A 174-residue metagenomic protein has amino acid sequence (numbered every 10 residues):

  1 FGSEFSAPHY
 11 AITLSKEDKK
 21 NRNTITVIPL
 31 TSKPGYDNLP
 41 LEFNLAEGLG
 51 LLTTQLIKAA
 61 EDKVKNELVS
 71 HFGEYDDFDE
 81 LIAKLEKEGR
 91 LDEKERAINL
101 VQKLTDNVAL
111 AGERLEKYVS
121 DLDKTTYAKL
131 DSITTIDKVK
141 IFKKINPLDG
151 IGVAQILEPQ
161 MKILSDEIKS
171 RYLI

Functional and structural regions predicted by a protein language model:
F1-F5: Short N-terminal edge-element motif at the start of the domain
A7-E17: Short beta-strand-centered aromatic/proline hotspots
H9, R22-I28: Short aromatic-glycine-enriched beta-strand elements
L14-K16, L30, I133: Residue-level recognition of beta-strand microenvironments
K16-N21, K33-P34: Short, conserved beta-turn/loop elements at beta-strand boundaries and strand-helix junctions
L30-N38: Charge-dense, low-complexity polyampholytic segments
N38-I174: C-terminal terminal-subdomain/extension
